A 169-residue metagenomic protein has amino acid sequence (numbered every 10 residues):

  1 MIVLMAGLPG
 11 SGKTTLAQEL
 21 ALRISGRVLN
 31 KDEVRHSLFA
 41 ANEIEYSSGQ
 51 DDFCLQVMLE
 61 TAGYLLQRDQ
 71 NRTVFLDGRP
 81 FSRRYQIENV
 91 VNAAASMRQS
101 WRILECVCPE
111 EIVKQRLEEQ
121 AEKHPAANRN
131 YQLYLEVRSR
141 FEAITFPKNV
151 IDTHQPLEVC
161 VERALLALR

Functional and structural regions predicted by a protein language model:
I2: Walker A (P-loop) ATP-phosphate-binding motif of ABC ATPase nucleotide-binding domains
M5: Hydrophobic anchor at the beta1->P-loop junction of P-loop NTPases
P9: The conserved Walker
G12: Conserved glycine(s) of the Walker
T15-R68: Conserved substrate/cofactor phosphate-moiety recognition/catalytic segment in nucleotide-dependent phosphotransferases
F53-M97: Glycine-rich phosphate-binding loop used to anchor ATP phosphates in small-molecule kinases, encompassing both
A95-L117: Conserved phosphate-donor/acceptor-positioning beta-strand/loop module used by diverse small-molecule
E122-R163: Small-molecule kinase domains that catalyze NTP-dependent phosphoryl transfer to phosphate-bearing small molecules
